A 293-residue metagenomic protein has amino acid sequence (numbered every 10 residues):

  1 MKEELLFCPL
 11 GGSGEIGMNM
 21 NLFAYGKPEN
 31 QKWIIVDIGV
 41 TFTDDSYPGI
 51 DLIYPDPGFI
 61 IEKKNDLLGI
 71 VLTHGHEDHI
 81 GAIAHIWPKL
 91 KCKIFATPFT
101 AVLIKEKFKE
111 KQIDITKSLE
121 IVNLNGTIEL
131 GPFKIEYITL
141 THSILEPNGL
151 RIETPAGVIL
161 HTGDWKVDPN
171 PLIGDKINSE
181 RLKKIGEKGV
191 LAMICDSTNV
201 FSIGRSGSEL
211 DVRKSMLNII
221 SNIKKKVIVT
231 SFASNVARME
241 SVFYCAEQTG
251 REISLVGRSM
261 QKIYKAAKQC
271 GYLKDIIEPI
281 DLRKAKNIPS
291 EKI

Functional and structural regions predicted by a protein language model:
M1-V71, H76-P289: His/Asp/Glu-rich metal-coordinating catalytic cores of metallo-dependent phosphodiesterases/hydrolases acting on
K292-I293: Conserved two-lobed SF2 helicase motor
